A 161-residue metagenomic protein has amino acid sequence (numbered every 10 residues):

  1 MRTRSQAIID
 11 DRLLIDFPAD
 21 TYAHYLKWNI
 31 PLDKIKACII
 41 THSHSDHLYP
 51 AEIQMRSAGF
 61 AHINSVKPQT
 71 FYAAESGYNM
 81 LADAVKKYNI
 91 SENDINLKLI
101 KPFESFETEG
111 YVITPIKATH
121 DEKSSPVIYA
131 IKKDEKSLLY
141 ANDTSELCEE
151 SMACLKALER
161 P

Functional and structural regions predicted by a protein language model:
M1-I30, K98-A153: Core dinuclear metal-dependent hydrolase active-site scaffold
R12, P18-T70: Active-site metal-binding motif and surrounding structural segment of the metallo-beta-lactamase
D33-A37, E92-K98: Short hydrophobic/aromatic-enriched beta-strand-loop microsegments
H47-L48, N79-A82, E122-S124: Short, well-ordered, mixed-charge alpha-helical segments that flank or form enzyme active sites
K67-P68, I90-N96, E109: A short helix-to-beta-strand connector/capping loop
P68-Y78: Short internal beta-strands
L81-E92: Short, aromatic/basic amphipathic alpha-helical patches
L155-P161: Inter-motif core of Ras-like GTPase G domains
